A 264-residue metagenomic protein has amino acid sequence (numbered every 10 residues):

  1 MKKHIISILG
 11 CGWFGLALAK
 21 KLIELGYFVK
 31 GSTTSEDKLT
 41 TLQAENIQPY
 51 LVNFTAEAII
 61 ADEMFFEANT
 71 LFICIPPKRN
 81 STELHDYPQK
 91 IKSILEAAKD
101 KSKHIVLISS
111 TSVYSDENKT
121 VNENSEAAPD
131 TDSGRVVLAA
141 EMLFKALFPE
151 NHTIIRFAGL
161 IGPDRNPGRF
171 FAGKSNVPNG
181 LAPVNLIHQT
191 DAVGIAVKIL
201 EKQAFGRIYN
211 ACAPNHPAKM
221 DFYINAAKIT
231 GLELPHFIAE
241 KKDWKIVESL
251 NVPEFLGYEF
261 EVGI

Functional and structural regions predicted by a protein language model:
I6-G10: Conserved N-terminal Rossmann-fold NAD(P)-binding element of oxidoreductases
G15-L16: N-terminal Rossmann-fold NAD(P) dinucleotide-binding loop
Q48, V52-T55, L232-I264: C-terminal amphipathic/interface module of NAD(P)-dependent oxidoreductases and related NAD-binding regulators
M64-V106: NAD(P)-cofactor binding segment of oxidoreductase domains
K92-D130: Conserved Rossmann-fold NAD(P)-dependent oxidoreductase catalytic core, especially the SDR/UDP-sugar
A139-P163: Conserved beta-loop-beta element that borders a ligand/cofactor-binding pocket
R156-F157, N166-R169, N176-L200: Substrate-positioning beta->alpha
V193-S249: Mid/C-terminal beta-alpha module of Rossmann-like enzyme folds, strongest in SDR-family dehydrogenases/epimerases
